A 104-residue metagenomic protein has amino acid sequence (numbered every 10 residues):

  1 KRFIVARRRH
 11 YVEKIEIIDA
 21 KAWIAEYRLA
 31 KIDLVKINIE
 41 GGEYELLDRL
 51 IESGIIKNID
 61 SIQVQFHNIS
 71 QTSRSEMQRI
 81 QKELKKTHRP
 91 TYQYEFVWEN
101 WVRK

Functional and structural regions predicted by a protein language model:
K1-I18, A22, Y27: Glycine-rich adenosyl-binding loop in Rossmann-like folds that engage adenosine-containing cofactors
W23-K104: Conserved acidic-Pro-Pro-aromatic motif
